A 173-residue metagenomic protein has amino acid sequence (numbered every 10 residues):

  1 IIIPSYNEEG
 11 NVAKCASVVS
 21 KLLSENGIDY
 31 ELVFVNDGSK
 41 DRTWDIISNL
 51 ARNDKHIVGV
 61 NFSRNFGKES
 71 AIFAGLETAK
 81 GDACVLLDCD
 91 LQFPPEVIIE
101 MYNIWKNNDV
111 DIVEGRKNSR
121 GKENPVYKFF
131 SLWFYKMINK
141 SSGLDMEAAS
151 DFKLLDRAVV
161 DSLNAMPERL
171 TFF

Functional and structural regions predicted by a protein language model:
I3, S20, I28-G38, V60-N61: Short beta-strand/loop segment that forms part of the nucleotide-sugar
E8-L23: Short, well-formed alpha-helical segments that are part of the catalytic scaffolds of diverse glycosyltransferases
G10-K14, D41-L50: Acidic helix N-cap motif at the loop->helix transition within catalytic regions of sugar-transfer enzymes
L23-I28, L50-H56: Short helix-capping segments at alpha-helix termini
N36-D45, L91: A conserved acidic beta->alpha catalytic loop
N49, V58-R64, K68-T78, A83 (+1 more regions): Acceptor/aglycone-binding surface of glycosyltransferases and processive sugar-polymer synthases
